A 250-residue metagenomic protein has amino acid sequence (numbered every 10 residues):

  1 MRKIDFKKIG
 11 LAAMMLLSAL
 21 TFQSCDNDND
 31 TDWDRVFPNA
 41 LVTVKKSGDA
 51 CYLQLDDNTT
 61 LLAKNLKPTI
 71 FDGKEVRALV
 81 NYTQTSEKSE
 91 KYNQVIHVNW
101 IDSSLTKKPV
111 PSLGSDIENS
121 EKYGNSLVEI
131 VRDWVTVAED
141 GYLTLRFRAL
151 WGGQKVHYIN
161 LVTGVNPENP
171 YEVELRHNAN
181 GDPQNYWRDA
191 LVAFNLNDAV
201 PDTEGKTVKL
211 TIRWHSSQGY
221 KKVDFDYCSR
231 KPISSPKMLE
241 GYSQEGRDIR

Functional and structural regions predicted by a protein language model:
R2, R35-R250: First exposed extracellular module after export/assembly in secreted or surface-exposed proteins
R2-L11: Bacterial N-terminal signal peptides that target proteins for export
L11-A19: Hydrophobic helical h-region of N-terminal Sec-dependent signal peptides in bacterial secretory/periplasmic proteins
L20-S24: C-terminal motif of bacterial Sec signal peptides marking the signal peptidase cleavage site
D26-N29: Bacterial signal peptide processing site
